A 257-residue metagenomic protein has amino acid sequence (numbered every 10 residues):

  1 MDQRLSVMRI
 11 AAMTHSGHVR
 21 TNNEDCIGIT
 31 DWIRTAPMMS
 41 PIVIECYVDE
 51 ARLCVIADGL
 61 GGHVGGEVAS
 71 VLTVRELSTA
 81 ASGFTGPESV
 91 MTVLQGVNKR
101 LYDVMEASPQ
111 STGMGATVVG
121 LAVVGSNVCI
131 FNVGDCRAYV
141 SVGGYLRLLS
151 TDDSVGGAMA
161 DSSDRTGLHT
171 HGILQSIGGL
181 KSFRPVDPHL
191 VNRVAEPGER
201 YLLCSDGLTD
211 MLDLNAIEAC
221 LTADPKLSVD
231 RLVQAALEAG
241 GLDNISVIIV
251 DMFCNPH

Functional and structural regions predicted by a protein language model:
M1-H257: PP2C/PPM-type serine/threonine phosphatase catalytic domain
